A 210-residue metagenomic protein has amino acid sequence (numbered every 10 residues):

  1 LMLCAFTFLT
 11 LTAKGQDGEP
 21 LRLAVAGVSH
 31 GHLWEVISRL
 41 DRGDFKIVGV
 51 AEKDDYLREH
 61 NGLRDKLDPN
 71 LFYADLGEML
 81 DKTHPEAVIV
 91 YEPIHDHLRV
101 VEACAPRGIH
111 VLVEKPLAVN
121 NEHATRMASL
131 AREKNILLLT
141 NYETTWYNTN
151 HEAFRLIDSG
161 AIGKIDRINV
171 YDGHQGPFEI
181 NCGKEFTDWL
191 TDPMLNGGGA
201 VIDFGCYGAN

Functional and structural regions predicted by a protein language model:
L1-T10: Bacterial N-terminal signal peptides
L11-L67: N-terminal Rossmann-like dinucleotide-binding module
V25, V113, V119, L138-T140: Hydrophobic residues in well-ordered beta-strands that form the structural core
G31, T145-N210: Predominantly a Rossmann-like dinucleotide-binding segment in NAD(P)-dependent oxidoreductases
G49, E86-A87, R167: Short, Asp-centered acidic motifs that coordinate Mg2+ and/or phosphate in catalytic or ligand-binding sites
L57, L67-L130: Beta-loop-alpha module in the N-terminal Rossmann-like domain of NAD(P)-dependent dehydrogenases, especially those
R126-T144, K164-D166: Rossmann-fold dehydrogenase core element
